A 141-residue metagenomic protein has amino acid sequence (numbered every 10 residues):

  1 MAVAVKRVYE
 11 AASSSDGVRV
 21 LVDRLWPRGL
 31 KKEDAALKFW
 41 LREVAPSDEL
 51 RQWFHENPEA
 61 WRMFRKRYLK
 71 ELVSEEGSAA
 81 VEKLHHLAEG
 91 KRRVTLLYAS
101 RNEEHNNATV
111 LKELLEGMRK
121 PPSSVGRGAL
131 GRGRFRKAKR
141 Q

Functional and structural regions predicted by a protein language model:
M1-Q141: Residues lining hydrophobic/aromatic ligand-binding pockets adjacent to catalytic sites
